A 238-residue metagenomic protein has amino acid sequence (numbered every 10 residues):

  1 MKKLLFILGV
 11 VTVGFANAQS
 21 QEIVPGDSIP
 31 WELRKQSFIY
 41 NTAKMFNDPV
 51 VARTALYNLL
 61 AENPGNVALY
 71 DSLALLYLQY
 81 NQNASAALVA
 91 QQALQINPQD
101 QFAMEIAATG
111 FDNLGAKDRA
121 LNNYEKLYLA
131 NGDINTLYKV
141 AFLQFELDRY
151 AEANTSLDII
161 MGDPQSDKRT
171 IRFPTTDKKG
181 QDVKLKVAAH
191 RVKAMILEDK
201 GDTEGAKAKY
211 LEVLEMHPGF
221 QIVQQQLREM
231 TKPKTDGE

Functional and structural regions predicted by a protein language model:
N17-A68: N-terminal leader/linker segments that initiate helical-solenoid repeat arrays
R34, A68, Q101-F102, N135 (+3 more regions): Start-of-helix register in tetratricopeptide repeats
M45, Q79-Y80, N113-L114, E146-L147 (+2 more regions): Register position in tetratricopeptide repeats
N58-L59, Q92-A93, K126-L127, I160 (+1 more regions): Canonical positions in the second alpha-helix
P64, P98, N131-G132, Q165 (+1 more regions): Short coil turns that delineate tetratricopeptide repeat
